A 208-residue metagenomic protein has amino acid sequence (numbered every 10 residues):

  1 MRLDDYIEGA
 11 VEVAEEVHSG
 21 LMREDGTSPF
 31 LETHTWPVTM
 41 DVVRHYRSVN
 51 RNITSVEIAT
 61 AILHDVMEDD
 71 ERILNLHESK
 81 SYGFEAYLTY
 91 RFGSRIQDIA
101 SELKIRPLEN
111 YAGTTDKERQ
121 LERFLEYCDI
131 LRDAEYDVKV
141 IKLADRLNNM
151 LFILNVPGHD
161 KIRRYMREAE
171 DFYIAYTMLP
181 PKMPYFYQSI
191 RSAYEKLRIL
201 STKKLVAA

Functional and structural regions predicted by a protein language model:
M1-A208: Active-site helical microenvironments for divalent-metal-assisted chemistry
